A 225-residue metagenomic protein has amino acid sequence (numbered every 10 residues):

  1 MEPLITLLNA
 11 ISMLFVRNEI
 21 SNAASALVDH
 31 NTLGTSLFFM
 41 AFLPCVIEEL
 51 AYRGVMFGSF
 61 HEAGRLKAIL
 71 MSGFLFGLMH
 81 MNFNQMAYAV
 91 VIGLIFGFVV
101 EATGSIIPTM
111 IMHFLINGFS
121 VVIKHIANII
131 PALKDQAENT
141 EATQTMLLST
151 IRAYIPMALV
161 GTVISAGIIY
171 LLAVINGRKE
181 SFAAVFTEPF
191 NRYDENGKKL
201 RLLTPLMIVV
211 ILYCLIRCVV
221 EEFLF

Functional and structural regions predicted by a protein language model:
M1, M157-N176, L206-V219: Hydrophobic core of alpha-helical transmembrane segments in multi-pass integral membrane proteins
M1-I47, C218-F225: Juxtamembrane helix-loop-helix connectors linking adjacent transmembrane helices in multi-pass membrane enzymes
A24-T32, H61-A63, V99, E195-N196: Helix-boundary and loop/linker segments of multi-pass membrane transporters
V28-I47, Q144-A166: Hydrophobic alpha-helical transmembrane segments
F38, F42, V46, L70-F74 (+4 more regions): Residue-level signature of the transmembrane alpha-helical core of multi-pass small-molecule transporters
I47-M71, F98-S105: Membrane-interface helix/loop boundary segments of multi-pass membrane proteins
L78, Q85-Y154: Functionally important transmembrane alpha-helices
G177-L200: Membrane-interfacial, low-structure loops and terminal tails that flank and connect transmembrane helices in multi-pass
